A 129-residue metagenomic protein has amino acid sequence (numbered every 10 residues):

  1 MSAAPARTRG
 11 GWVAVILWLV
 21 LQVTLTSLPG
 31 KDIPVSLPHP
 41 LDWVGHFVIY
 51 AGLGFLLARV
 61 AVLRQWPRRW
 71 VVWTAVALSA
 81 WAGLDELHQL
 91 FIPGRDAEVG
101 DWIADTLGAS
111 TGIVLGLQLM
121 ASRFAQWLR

Functional and structural regions predicted by a protein language model:
M1-A4, F124-R129: Membrane-interfacial, low-structure loops and terminal tails that flank and connect transmembrane helices in multi-pass
M1-R59: "…centered on the first transmembrane helix and the immediately adjacent amphipathic helix/loop
R7-V13, H39, W66-W73, E98-V99: Membrane-helix interface segments
W12-I16, V44, V71-V76, W102-T106: Hydrophobic alpha-helical transmembrane segments
A14-T26, W73-L90: Small-polar-interrupted transmembrane alpha-helices in polytopic inner-membrane proteins
D32-L41, G83-L107: Interfacial helix-loop-helix junctions of multi-pass membrane proteins
H46-Y50, D96-G116: Alpha-helical transmembrane segments that form the membrane-embedded catalytic/substrate-binding core of multi-pass
G54, A58, V62, A109-A121: Hydrophobic transmembrane alpha-helices
